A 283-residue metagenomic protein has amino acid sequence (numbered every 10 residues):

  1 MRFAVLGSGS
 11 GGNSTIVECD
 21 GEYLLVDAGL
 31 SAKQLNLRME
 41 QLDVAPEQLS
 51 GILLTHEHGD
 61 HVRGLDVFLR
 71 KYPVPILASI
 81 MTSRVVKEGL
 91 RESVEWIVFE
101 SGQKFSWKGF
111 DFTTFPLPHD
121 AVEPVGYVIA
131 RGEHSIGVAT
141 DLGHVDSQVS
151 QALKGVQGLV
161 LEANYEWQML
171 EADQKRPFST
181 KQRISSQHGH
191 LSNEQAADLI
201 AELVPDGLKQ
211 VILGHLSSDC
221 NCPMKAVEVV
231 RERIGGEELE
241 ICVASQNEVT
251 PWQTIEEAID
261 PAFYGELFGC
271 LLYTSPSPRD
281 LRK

Functional and structural regions predicted by a protein language model:
M1-L42, V125-D141, G158: Conserved beta-strand hairpin/beta-sheet module of binuclear metal-dependent hydrolase folds, prominently
V5-S14, E57-R63, T114: Structured catalytic core of nucleotide-sugar glycosyltransferases
V26-G29, S50-E57, A78-S79, G137-T140 (+3 more regions): Active-site neighborhood of phospho(di)ester-bond hydrolases with catalytic His/Asp-centered motifs
K33-A78: Active-site metal-binding motif and surrounding structural segment of the metallo-beta-lactamase
S79-G126, A130-E133: Metallo-beta-lactamase
S147-S245: Cap/insert and terminal regions of metallo-dependent hydrolase folds
M224-R231, G235-S275: C-terminal regulatory/interaction regions
Y273-K283: Single conserved hydrophobic/aromatic residue that forms the stacking wall/gate of nucleotide- or nucleobase-binding
